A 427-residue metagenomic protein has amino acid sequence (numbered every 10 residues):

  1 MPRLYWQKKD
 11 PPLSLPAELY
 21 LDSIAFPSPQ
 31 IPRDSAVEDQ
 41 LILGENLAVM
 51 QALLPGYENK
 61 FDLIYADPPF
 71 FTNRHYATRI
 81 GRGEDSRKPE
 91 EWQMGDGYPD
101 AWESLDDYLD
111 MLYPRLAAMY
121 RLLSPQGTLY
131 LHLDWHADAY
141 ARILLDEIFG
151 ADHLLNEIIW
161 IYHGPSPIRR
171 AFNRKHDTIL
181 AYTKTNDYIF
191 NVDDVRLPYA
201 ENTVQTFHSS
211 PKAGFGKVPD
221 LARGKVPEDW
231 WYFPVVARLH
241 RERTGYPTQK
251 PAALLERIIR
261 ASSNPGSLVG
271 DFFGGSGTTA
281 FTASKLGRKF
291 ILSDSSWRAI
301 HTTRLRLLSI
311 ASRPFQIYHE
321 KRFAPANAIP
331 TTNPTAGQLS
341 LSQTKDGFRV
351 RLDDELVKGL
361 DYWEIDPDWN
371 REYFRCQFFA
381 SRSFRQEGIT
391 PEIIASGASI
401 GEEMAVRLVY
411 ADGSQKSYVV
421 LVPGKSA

Functional and structural regions predicted by a protein language model:
M1-A118, Q126, H136: DnaQ-like (DEDDh/DEDDy) 3′-5′ exonuclease domain used for proofreading and 3′-end trimming on nucleic acids
M1-Y20, F26-R33, L47, L54-E58 (+6 more regions): Accessory, often C-terminal, charged low-complexity segments
Q40-L41, V235-L268, G274: Glycine-rich adenosyl-nucleotide cofactor-binding module
N59-H75, L122, T128-H132, L144 (+2 more regions): Hydrophobic or amphipathic alpha-helical targeting/insertion segments
N59-T78, L145, V269-A283, L292-S293 (+4 more regions): Conserved proline-anchored active-site loop of SAM-dependent methyltransferases that bridges a beta-strand
F61, A66, L112-R115, L129 (+3 more regions): Extended, hydrophobic alpha-helical segments in both membrane/secreted and soluble proteins
N73-G81, A141-I143, V192-D194: Short, solvent-exposed loop/turn and secondary-structure capping segments
W102-W160, G401-E403, R407-A411, S417: Conserved Class I SAM-dependent methyltransferase catalytic core
